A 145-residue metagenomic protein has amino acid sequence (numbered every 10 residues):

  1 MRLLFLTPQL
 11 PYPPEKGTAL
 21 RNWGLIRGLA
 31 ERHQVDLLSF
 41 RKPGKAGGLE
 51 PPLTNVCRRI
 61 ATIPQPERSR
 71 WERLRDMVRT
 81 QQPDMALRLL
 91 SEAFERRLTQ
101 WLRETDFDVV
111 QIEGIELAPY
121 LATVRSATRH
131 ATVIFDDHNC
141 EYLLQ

Functional and structural regions predicted by a protein language model:
M1-T62, R103-T105: N-terminal subdomain of nucleotide-sugar transferases
R2, D108-V109, T132: Structural motif
P11-Y12, G44, E116-P119, E141: Glycine-rich nucleotide phosphate-binding loop and flanking beta-alpha elements of Rossmann-like dinucleotide-binding
E15-K16, G47-L49, E72, Y120-T123 (+1 more regions): Short glycine-/acidic-enriched loop or helix-start segments at secondary-structure transitions that form or flank
L29-A30, V124-R129: Short, conserved loop/helix-junction motifs that constitute active-site signature segments in enzyme catalytic cores
F40, E113-G114, H138: Replace "coordinates the UDP/GDP/TDP-sugar" with "coordinates nucleotide-activated sugar donors
Q65-P66, R70-T123: Conserved nucleotide-sugar donor-binding subdomain of glycosyltransferases
A127-Q145: Active-site proximal beta-strand in glycosyltransferases
